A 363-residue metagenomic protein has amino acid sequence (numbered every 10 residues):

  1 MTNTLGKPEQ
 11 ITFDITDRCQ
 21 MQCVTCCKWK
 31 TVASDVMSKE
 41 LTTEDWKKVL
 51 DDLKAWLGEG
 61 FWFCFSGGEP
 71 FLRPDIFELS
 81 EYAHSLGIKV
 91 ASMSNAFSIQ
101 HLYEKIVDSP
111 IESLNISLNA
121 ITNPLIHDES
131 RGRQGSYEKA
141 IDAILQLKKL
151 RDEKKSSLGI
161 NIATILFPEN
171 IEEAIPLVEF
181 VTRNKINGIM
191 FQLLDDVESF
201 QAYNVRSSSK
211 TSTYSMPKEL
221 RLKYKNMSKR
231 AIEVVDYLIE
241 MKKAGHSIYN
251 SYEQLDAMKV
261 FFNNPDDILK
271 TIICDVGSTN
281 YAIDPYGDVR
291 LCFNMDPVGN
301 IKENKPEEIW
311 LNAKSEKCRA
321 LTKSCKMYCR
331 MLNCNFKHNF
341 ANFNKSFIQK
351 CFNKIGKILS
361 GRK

Functional and structural regions predicted by a protein language model:
M1-K7, W29, A33, N264-D275 (+1 more regions): Flexible mid-to-C-terminal extensions adjoining Fe-S/redox cofactors in radical SAM and related proteins
M1-S113: Conserved alpha-helical substructure of the radical SAM core
Q10, D14, N161, A282: Conserved beta-strand segments that form the floor/walls of ligand-binding pockets within enzyme and binding domains
I15, C19-Q20, T42, A83 (+6 more regions): Generic structural signal for small/hydrophobic residues in well-ordered secondary structure, especially within
M21, P124-L125, D296-G299: Glycine-centered loop/turn positions within well-structured domains that cap or flank conserved ligand/cofactor-binding
V36, L86-K89, D108-S113, S117-D275 (+2 more regions): Radical SAM enzyme [4Fe-4S]-AdoMet core and its adjacent flexible, acidic and glycine-rich loops/tails across
G68, L194-D195, M327, M331: Short, solvent-exposed turn/loop segments enriched in Gly/Ser/Thr/Pro and often Arg
D75, L193, F293-N294: Short clusters of small/polar residues that mark proteolytic maturation junctions
